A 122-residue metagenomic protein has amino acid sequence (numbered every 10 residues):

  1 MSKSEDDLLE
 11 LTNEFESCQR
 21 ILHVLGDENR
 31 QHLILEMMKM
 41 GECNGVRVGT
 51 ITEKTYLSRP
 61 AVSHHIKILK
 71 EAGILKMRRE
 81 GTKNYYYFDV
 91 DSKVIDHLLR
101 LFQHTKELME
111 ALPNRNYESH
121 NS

Functional and structural regions predicted by a protein language model:
M1-C18, L35-K39, D89-S122: Amphipathic alpha-helical dimerization/coiled-coil segments that flank or bridge DNA-binding/regulatory modules
E16-S58, T82-V94: N-terminal helix-turn-helix DNA-binding core of bacterial DNA-binding proteins
L35, H64-H65: Base-recognition residues in the alpha-helical recognition helix of bacterial helix-turn-helix
T52-E53, H64, K70-E71: Alpha-helical residues within the helix-turn-helix
E53, L57, V62, Y117-S119: A short, surface-exposed loop/turn module that caps and links secondary-structure elements
T55, I66, F102-K106: Short amphipathic alpha-helical/adjacent loop interface patches that line ligand and macromolecule-binding sites
K70-G81, Y87-D89: Beta-hairpin "wing" of winged helix-turn-helix
